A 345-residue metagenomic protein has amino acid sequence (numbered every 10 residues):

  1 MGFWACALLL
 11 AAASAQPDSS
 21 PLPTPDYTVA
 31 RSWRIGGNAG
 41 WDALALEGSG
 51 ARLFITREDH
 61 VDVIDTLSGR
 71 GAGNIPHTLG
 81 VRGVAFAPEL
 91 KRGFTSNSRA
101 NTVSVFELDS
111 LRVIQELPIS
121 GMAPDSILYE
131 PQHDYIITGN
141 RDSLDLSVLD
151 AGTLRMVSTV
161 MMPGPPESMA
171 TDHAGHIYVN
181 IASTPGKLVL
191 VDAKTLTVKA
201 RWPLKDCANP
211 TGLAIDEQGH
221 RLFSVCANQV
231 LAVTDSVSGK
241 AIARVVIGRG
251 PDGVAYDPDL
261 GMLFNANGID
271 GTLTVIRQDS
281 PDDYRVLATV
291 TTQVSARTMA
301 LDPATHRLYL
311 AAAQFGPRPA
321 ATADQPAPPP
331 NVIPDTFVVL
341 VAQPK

Functional and structural regions predicted by a protein language model:
M1-A12: Bacterial N-terminal signal peptides
A13-K345: Predominantly soluble domains enriched in secretory-pathway, periplasmic, or organellar proteins
